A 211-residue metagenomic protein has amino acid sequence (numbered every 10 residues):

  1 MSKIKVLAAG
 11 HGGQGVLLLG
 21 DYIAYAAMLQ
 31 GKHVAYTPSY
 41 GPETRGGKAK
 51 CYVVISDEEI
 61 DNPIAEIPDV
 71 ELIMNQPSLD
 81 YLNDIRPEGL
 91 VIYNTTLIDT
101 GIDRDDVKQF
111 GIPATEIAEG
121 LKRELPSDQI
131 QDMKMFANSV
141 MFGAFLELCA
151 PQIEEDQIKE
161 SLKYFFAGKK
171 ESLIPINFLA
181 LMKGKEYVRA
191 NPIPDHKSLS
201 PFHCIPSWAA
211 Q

Functional and structural regions predicted by a protein language model:
M1-Q211: Active-site cofactor/cluster-binding pocket
